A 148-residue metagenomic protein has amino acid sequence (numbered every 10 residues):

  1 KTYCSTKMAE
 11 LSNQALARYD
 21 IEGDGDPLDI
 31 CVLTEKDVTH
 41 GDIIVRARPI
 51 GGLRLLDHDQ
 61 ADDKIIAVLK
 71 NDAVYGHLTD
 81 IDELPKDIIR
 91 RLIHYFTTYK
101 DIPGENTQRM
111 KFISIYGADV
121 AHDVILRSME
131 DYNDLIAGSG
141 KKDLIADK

Functional and structural regions predicted by a protein language model:
K1-K148: Hydrophobic N-terminal alpha-helices or hydrophobic patches in metabolic proteins across all domains of life
